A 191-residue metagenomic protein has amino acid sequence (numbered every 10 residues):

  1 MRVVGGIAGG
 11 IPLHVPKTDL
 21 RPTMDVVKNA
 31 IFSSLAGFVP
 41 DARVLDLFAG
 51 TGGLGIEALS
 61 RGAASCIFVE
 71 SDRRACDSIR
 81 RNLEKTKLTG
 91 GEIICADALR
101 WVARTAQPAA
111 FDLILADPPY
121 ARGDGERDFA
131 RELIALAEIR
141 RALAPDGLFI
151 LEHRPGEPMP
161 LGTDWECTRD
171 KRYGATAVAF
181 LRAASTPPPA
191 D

Functional and structural regions predicted by a protein language model:
M1-D191: Class I S-adenosyl-L-methionine-dependent methyltransferase catalytic core
